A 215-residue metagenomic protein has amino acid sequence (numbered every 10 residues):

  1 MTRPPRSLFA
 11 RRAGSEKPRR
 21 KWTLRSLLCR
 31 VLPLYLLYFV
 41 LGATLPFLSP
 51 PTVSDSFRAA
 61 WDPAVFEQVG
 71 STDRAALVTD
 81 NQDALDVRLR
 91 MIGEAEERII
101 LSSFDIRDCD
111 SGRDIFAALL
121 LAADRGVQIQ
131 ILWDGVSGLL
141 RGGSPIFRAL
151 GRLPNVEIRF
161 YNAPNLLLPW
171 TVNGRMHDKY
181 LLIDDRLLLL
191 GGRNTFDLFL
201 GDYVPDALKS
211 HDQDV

Functional and structural regions predicted by a protein language model:
M1-L24: N-terminal Lys/Arg-rich, disordered targeting/topogenic segments
A10-A13, L37, A95, R186: Enrichment for repetitive, rod-forming helical segments
L24-V31, L168: N-terminal hydrophobic alpha-helix used for membrane targeting or insertion
L28-L45: Hydrophobic membrane-insertion alpha-helices, especially the h-region of bacterial N-terminal signal peptides
G42-S56: Aromatic-capped interface at the extracytoplasmic side of an N-terminal signal-anchor transmembrane helix
V53-A95, D105-V215: HKD-type phospholipase D/PLD-like phosphodiesterase module
R98-S102: Acidic/histidine-rich, surface-exposed loop or edge segments in extracytoplasmic proteins
